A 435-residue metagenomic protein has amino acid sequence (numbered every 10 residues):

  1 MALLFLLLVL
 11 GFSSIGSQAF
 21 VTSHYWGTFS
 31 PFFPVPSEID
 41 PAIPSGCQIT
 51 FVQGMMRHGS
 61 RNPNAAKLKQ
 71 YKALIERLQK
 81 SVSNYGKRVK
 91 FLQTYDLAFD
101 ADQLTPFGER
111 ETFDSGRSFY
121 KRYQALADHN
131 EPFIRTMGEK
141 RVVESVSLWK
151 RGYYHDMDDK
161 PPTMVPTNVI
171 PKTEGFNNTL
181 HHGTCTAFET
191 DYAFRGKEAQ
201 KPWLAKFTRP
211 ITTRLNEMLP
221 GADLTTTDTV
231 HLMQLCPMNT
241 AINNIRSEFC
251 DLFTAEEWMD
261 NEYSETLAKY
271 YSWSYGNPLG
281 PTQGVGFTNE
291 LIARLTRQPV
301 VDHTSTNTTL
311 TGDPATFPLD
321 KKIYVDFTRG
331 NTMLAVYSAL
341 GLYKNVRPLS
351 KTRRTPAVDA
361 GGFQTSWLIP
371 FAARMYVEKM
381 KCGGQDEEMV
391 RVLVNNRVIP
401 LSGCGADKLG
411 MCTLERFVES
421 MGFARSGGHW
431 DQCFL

Functional and structural regions predicted by a protein language model:
M1-A19: Fungal secretory targeting signals
I15-F133, M137-Y324, T328-L435: Signature for phosphate-centric chemistry
